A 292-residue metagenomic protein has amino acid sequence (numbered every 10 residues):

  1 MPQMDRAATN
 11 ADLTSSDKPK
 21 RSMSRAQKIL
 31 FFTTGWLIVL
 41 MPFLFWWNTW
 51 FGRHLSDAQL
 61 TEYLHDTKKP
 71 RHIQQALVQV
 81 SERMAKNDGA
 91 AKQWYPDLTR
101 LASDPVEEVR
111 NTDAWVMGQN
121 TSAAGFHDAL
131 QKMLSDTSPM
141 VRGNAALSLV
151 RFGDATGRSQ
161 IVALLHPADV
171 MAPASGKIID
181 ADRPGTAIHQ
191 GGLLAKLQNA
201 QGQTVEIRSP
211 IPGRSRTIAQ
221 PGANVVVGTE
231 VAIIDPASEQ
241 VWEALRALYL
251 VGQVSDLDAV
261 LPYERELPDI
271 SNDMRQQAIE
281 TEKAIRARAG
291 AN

Functional and structural regions predicted by a protein language model:
M1-R21: N-terminal intrinsically disordered, acidic low-complexity segments at the extreme N-terminus
M23-R25, W50-L64, K86-S103, T121-S135 (+4 more regions): Amphipathic alpha-helical scaffolding segments comprising HEAT/armadillo-like alpha-solenoid repeats
K28-N48: Hydrophobic membrane-insertion alpha-helices, especially the h-region of bacterial N-terminal signal peptides
K68-K69, P105-V106, T137-S138, D169 (+2 more regions): Short inter-helical turns and helix N-cap capping residues of alpha-solenoid HEAT/ARM repeat scaffolds
I73, R110, R142-G143, V241 (+3 more regions): Residue-level detector of extended alpha-helical repeat arrays and alpha-solenoid scaffolds
V80-N87, M117-S122, L149, G153 (+4 more regions): Alpha-solenoid repeat junctions
V162-I178, L193-S215, I233-I234: Short beta-strand-turn/beta-hairpin segments enriched in glycine/proline and small hydrophobics that form edge-strand
G185-L194, G222-V231: A structural signal for short beta-strand/turn segments enriched in small hydrophobics and glycine
